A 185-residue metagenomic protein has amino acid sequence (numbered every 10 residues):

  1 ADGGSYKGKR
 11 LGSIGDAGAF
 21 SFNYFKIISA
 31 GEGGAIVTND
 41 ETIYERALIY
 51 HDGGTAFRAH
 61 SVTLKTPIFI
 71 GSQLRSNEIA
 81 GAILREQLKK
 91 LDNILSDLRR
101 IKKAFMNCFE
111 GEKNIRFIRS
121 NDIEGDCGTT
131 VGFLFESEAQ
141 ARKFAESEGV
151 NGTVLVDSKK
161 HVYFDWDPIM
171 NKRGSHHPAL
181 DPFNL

Functional and structural regions predicted by a protein language model:
A1-D2, E148: Generic low-polarity alpha-helical segments
D2-T130, H161-Y163: Active-site region of PLP-dependent enzymes
G54-V62, A104, C108, A145-L185: Conserved PLP cofactor-binding pocket of PLP-dependent enzymes
G132-E136: C-terminal lobe
E138-A145: Short, conserved charged micro-motifs
